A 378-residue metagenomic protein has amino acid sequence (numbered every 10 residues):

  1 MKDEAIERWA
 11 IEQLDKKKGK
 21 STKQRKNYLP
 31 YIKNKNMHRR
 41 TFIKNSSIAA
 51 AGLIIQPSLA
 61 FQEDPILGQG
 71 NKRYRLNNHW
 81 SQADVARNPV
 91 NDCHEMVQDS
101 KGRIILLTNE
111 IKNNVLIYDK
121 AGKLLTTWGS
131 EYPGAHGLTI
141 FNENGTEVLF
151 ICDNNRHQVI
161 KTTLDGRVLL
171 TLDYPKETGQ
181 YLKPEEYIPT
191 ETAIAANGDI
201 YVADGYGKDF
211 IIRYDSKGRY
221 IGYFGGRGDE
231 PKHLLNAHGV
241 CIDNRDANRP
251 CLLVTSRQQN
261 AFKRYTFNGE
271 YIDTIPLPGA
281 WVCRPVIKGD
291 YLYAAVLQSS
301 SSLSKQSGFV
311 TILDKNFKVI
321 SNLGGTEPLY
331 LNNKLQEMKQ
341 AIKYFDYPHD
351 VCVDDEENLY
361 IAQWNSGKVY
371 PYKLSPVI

Functional and structural regions predicted by a protein language model:
T41-A60: N-terminal export signals
F61-N78: Blade/loop signatures of beta-propeller domains
N78-R87, L170-K183, I221-K232, I320-K343: Surface-exposed loop and turn segments in beta-propeller and other repeat-based domains that flank or scaffold
A86-K101, E131-G145, E177-D199, D229-C251 (+4 more regions): Beta-rich, blade/repeat-based domains predominating in secreted/periplasmic proteins but also intracellular
I104-L106, V148-F150, I200-Y201, C251-L253 (+2 more regions): Conserved beta-propeller blade signature
N109-E110, N154, G205-Y206, R245 (+3 more regions): Short loop/turn segments immediately following the C-termini of beta-strands
A280-T326: Loop/turn-rich, solvent-exposed surfaces of beta-rich toroidal or solenoidal domains
Y347-I378: Blade-level signature of beta-propeller repeat domains, shared across WD40, Kelch, NHL, RCC1 and BNR/Asp-box propellers
